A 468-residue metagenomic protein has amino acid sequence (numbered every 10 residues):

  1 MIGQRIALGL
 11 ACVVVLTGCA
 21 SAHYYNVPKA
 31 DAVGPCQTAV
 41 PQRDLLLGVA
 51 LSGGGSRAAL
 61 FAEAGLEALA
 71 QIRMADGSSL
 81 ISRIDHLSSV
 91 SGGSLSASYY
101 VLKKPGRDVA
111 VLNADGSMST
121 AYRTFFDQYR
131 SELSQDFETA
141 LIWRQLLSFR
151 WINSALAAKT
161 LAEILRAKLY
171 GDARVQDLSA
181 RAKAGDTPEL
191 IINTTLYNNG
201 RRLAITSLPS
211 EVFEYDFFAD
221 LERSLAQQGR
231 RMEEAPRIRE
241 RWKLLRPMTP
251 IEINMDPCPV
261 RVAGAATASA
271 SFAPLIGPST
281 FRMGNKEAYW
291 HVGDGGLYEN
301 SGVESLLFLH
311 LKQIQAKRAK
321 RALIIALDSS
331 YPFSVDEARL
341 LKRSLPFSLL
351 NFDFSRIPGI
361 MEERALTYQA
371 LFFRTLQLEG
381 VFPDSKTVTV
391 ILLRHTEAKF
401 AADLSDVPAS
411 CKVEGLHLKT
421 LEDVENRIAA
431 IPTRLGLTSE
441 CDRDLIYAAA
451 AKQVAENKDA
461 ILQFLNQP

Functional and structural regions predicted by a protein language model:
M1-C19: Sec-dependent bacterial lipoprotein signal peptides
G18-P468: Catalytic domains of lipid- and phosphate-ester/thioester hydrolases
